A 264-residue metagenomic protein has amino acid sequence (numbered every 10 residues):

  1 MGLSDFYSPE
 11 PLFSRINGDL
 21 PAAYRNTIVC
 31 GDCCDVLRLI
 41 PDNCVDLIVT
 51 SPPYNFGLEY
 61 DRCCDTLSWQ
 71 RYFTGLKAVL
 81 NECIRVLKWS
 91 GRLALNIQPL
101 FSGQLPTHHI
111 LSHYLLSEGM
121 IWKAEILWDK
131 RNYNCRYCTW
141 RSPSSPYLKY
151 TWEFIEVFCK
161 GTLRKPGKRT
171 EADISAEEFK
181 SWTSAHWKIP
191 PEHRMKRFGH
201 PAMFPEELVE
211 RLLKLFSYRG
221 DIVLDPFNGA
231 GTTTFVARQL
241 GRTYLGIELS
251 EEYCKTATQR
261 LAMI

Functional and structural regions predicted by a protein language model:
M1-T256, A262: Core catalytic lobe of class I
